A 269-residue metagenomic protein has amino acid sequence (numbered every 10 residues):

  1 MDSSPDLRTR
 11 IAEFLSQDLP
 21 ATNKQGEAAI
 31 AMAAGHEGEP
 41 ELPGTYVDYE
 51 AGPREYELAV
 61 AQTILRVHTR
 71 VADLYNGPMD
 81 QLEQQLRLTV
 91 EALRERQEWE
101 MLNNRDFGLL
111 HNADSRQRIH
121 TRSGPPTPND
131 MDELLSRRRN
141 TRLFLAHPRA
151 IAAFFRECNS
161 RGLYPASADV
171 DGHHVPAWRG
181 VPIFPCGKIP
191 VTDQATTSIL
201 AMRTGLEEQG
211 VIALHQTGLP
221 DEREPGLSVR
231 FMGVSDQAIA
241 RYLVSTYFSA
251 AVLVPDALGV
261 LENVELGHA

Functional and structural regions predicted by a protein language model:
M1-L65: Assembly/oligomerization interface modules of large self-assembling protein complexes
M1-S4, R8, Y75, G124 (+1 more regions): Intrinsic-disorder-associated interaction segments
D48-D73, Q84-A92, M101-N104, I199-E208 (+2 more regions): A glycine- and small-residue-enriched flexible loop/hinge signal that marks low-structured segments
Q62-N140: Alpha-helical scaffold segments that mediate packing/assembly in large oligomeric complexes
T63, N140-R142, R179, A240: Structural beta-strand/beta-sheet cores of well-ordered domains, especially the beta-sheet scaffolds that support
V71, E95, A150-A152, I189 (+1 more regions): Short loop/turn segments at secondary-structure transitions that flank enzyme active sites
A113-A177: Extended, solvent-exposed, turn-rich assembly/linker loops in the middle of proteins
A166-A269: Sequence/fold signature of self-assembling virion shell proteins
